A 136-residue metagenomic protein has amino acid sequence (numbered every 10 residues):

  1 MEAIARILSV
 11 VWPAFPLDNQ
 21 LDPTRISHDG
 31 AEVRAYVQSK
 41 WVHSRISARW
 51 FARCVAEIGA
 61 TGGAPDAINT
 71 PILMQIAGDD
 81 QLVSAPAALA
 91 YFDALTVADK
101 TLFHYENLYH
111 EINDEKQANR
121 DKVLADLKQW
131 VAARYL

Functional and structural regions predicted by a protein language model:
M1-S47: Alpha/beta-hydrolase-fold enzymes
I46-A64: Active-site nucleophile elbow and catalytic-triad environment of alpha/beta-hydrolase enzymes
A48, S84-A88, K116-Q117, L124: Conserved strand-to-helix beginnings and helix N-cap segments that scaffold or border functional pockets
I68, M74-I76, D80: Short beta-strand/loop motif that positions the catalytic acidic residue of the alpha/beta-hydrolase fold
T70, S84-A94: Short alpha-helix in the alpha/beta-hydrolase fold that links the catalytic acid
T101-L136: Catalytic active-site module of serine/aspartate enzymes centered on a nucleophile-bearing elbow/loop
